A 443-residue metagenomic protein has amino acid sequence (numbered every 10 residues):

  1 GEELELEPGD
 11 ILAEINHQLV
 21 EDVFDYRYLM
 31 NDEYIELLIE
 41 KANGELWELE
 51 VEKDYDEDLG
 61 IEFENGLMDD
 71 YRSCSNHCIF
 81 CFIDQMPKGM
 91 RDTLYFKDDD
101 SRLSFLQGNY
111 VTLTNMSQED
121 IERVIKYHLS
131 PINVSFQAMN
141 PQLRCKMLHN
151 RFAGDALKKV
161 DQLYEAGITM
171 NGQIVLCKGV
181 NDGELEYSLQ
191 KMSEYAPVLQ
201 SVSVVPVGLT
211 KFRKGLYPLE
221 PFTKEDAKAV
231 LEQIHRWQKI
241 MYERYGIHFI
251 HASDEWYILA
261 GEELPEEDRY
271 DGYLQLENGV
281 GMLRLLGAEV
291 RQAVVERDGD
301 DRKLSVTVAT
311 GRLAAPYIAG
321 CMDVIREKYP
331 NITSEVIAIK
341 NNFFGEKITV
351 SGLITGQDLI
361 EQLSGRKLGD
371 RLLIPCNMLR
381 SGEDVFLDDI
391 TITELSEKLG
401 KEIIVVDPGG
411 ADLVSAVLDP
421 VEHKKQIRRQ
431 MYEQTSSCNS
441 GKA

Functional and structural regions predicted by a protein language model:
E3-E21: Conserved PDZ fold ligand-binding element
G9-L12, L37, C81: Terminal peptide-recognition signature
Q18-Y26, L46-E48: Short, Lys/Arg- and Gly-enriched loop/turn segments at beta-strand edges
F24-L38, K53-D56: Short, compositionally biased
E45-L46, K53-V198, G208-W237: Conserved Radical SAM active-site core
P131-N133, T169-N171, S201-S203, F249-H251 (+1 more regions): Structural preference for beta-strand elements that scaffold enzyme active sites
G179, L199-E225, R244-E267, K340-E346 (+1 more regions): Flexible glycine/acidic-rich beta-alpha junction loops that bind and position SAM and/or redox cofactors in anaerobic
G261-A443: Radical SAM enzyme core and accessory elements
